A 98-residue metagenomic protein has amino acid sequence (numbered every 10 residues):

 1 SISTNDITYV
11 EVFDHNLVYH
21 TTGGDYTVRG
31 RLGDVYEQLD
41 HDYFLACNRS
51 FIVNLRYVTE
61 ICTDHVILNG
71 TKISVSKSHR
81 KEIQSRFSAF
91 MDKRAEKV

Functional and structural regions predicted by a protein language model:
S1-L68, K72-V75: Conserved binding/recognition cores within well-folded domains
Q38, I67, T71, K77-V98: Eukaryotic intrinsically disordered, low-complexity regulatory linkers and tails enriched in Ser/Thr/Pro
